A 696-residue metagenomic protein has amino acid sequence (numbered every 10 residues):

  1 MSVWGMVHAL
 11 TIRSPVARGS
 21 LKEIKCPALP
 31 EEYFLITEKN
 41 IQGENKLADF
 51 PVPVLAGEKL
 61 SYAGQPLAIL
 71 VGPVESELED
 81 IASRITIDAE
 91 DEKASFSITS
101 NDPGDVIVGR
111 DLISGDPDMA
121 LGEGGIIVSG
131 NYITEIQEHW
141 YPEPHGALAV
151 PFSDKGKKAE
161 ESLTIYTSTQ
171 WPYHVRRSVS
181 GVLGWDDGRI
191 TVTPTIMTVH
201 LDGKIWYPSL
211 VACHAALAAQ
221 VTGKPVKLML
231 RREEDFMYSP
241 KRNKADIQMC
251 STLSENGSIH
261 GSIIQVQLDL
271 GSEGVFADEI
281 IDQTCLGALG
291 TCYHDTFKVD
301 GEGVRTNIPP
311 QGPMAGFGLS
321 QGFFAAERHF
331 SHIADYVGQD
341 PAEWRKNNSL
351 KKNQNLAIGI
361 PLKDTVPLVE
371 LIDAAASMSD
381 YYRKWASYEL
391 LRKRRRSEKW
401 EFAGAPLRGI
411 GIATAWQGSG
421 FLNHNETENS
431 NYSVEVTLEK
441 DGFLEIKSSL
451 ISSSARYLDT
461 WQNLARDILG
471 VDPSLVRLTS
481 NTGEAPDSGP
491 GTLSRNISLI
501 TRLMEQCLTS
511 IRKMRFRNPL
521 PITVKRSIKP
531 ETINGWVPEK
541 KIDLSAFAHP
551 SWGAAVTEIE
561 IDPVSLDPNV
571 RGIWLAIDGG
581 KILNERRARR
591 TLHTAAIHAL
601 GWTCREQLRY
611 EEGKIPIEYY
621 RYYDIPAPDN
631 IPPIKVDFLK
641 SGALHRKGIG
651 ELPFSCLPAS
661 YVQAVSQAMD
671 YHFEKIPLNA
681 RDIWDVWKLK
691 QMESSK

Functional and structural regions predicted by a protein language model:
M1-E370, S377, S387-K696: Cofactor-binding beta-sheet edge motifs in enzyme active sites
M378-Y382: Short, basic alpha-helical nucleic acid-contact segments in DNA-binding proteins and DNA transaction factors
